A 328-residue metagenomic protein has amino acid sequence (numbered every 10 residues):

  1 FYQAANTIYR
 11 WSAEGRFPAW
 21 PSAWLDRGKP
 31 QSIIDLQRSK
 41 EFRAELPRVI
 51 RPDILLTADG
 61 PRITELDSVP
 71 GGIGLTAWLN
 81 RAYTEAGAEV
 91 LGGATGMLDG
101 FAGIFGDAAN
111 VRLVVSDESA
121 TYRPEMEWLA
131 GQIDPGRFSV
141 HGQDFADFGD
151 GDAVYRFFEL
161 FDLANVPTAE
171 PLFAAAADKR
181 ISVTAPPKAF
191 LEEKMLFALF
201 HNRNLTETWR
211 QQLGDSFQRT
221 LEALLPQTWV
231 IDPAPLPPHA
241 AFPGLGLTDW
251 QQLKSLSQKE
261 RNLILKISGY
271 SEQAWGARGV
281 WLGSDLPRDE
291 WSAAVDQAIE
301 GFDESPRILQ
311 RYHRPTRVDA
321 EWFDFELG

Functional and structural regions predicted by a protein language model:
F1-L36, P61-R62: Low-complexity, highly charged intrinsically disordered N-terminal segments that act as targeting/localization
T7-I8, K40, S255: Amphipathic alpha-helical regulatory segments at dimerization interfaces that relay allosteric signals between sensory
A23, G28, Q37-R48, T316-E326: Structured beta-strand/loop patches that form or line metal/cofactor-binding pockets in enzymes
K29-Q31, R38, P47, T168-P171 (+2 more regions): Amphipathic, alpha-helical segments enriched in basic
S39-P70: Conserved metal-phosphate-binding beta-hairpin within the catalytic cores of diverse ATP-dependent phosphoryl-transfer
L55-T57, S68-G328: Domain-scale recognition of functional cores that engage charged ligands
